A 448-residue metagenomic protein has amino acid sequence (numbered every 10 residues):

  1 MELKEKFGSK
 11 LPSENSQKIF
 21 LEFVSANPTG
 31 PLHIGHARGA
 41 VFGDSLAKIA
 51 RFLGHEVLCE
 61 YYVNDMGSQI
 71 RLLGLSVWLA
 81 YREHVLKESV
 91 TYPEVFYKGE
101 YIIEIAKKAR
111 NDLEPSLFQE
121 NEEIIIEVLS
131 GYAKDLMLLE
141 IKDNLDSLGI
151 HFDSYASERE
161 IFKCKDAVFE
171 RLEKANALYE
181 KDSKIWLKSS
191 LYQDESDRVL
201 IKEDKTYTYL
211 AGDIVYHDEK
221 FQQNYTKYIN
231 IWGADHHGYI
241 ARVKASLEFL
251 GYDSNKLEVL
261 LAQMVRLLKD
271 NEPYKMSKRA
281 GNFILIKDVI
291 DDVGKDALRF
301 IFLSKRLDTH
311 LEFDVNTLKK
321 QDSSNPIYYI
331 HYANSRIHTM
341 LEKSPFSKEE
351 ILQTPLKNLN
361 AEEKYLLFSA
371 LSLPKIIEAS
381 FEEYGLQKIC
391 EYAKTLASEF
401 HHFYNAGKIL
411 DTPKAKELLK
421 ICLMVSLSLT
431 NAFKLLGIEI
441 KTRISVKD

Functional and structural regions predicted by a protein language model:
K4-D448: Non-catalytic interaction-recognition regions
